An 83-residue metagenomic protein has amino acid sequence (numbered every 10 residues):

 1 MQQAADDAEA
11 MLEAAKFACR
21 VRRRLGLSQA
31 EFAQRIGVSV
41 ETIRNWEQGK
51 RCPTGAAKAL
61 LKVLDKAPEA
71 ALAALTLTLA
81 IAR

Functional and structural regions predicted by a protein language model:
M1-E13, E69-R83: N-terminal flexible/basic segments that precede or flank functional cores
A10-A14, L25, P53: Residue-level marker of regulatory loop/turn positions in helix-turn-helix DNA-binding domains and in histidine
A14-F17, V21, A56: N-terminal positioning helix adjacent to the helix-turn-helix/winged-helix DNA-binding module
A18-E31: Short basic helix-loop element that most often maps to the first helix and adjoining turn of HTH DNA-binding modules
V38-P53: Recognition helix of helix-turn-helix/homeodomain-like DNA-binding domains that insert into the DNA major groove
G55-A73: DNA major-groove recognition helix of helix-turn-helix/homeodomain DNA-binding modules
